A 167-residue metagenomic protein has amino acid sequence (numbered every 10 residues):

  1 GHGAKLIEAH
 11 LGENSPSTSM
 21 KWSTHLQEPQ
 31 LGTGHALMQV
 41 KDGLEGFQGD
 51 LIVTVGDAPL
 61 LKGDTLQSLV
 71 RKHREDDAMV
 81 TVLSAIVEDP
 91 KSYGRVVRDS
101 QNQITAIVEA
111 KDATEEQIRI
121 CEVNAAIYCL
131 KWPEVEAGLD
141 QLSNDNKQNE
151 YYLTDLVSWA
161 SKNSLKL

Functional and structural regions predicted by a protein language model:
G1-G56, L60-R71, E75: Conserved N-terminal catalytic core of the sugar/cofactor nucleotidyltransferase
S17-S19, H73-R74, S100-Q101, N144-N149: A short alpha->loop->secondary-structure connector
Q48-G49, D77-V80, L165: Short, high-confidence coil segments that cap the C-terminus of an alpha-helix and link into the following beta-strand
V53-V55, T81-I86, V108, C129-K131: Short beta-strand segments
L61, D99, L130-K131: A conserved hydrophobic position in a structured secondary element of the catalytic/binding core that shapes
E75-I86, G94, T105: A short, conserved acidic/glycine-rich loop-to-beta-strand motif that forms the donor nucleotide-sugar/metal
P90, R98-S100: Extended acidic/charged loop-beta regions that coordinate divalent cations and stabilize anionic phosphate/carboxylate
I104-L167: Catalytic-core segments of class I nucleotidyltransferases/pyrophosphorylases that form NMP-activated intermediates
